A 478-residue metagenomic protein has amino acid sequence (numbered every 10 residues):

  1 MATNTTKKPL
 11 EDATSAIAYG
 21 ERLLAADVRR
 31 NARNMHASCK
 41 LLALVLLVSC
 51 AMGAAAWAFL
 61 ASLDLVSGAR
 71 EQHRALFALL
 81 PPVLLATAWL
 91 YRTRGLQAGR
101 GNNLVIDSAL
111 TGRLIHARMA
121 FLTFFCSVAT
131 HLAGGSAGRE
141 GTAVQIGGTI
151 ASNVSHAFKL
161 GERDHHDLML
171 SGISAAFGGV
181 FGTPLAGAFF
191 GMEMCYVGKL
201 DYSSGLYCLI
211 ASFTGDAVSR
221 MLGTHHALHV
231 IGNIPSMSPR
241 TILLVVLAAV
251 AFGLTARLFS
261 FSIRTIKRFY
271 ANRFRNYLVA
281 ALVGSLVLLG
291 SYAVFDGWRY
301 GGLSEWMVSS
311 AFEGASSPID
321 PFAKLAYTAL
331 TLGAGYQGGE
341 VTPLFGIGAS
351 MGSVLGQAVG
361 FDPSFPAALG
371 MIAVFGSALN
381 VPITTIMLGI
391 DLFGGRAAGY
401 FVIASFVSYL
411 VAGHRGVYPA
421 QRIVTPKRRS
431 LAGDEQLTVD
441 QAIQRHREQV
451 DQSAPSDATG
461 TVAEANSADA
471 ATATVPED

Functional and structural regions predicted by a protein language model:
M1-D478: Alpha-helical transmembrane segments and immediately membrane-proximal extracytoplasmic
